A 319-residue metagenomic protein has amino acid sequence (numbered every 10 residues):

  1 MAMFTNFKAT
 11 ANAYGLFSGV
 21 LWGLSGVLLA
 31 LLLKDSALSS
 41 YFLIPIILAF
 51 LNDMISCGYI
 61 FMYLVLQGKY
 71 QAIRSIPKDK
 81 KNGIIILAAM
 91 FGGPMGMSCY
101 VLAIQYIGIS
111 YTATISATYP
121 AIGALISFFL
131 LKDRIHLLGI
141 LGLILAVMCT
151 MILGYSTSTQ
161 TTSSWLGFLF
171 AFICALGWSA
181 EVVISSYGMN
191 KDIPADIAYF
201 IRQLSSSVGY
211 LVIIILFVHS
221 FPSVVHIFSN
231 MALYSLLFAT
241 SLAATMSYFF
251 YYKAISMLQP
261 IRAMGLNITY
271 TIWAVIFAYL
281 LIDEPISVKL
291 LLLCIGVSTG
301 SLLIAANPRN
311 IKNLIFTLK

Functional and structural regions predicted by a protein language model:
M1-F50, T161-Y187, L318-K319: Glycine-/small-residue-enriched transmembrane alpha-helix faces in small-molecule transporters and effluxers
A11-G19, Y70-C99, L166-C174, V225-M246 (+1 more regions): Loop-to-transmembrane-helix transition segments
A13, F17-G19, L51, G93 (+4 more regions): Helix-helix packing/entry segments at the starts of transmembrane helices
G23, V27, M90-P94, S98 (+8 more regions): Hydrophobic/small/kink-forming positions within alpha-helical transmembrane segments of polytopic membrane proteins
L32, L48, A103-Y106, F129-I135 (+4 more regions): Hydrophobic/aromatic residues within transmembrane alpha-helices of multi-pass small-molecule transporters
S40, P120-I144, I272-L292: C-terminal transmembrane-helix exit sites in multi-pass transporters
S40-G92, G177-E181, F200-S220, L242 (+1 more regions): Transmembrane alpha-helices of multi-pass small-molecule transport proteins
L138-T157, F277, K289-P308: Hydrophobic transmembrane alpha-helices of multi-pass small-molecule transport proteins
